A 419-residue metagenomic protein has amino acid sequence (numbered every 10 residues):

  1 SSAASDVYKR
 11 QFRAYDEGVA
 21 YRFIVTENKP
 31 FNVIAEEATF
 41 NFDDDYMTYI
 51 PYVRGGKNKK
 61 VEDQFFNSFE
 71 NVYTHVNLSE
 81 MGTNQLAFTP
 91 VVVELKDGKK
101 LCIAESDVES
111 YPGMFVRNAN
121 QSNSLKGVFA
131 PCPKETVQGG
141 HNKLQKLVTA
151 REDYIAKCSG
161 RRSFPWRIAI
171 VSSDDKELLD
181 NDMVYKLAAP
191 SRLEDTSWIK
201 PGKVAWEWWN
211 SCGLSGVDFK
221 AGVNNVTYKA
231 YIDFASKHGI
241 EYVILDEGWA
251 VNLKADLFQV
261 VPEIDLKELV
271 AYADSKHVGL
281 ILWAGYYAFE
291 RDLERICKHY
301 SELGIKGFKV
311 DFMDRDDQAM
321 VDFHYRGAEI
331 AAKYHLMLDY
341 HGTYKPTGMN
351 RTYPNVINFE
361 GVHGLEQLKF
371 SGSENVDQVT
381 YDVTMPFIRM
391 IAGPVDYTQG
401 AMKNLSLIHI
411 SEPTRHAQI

Functional and structural regions predicted by a protein language model:
A3, H238-G239, L303-G304: Short loop/turn motifs at secondary-structure junctions
A3-Y8, H409-T414: Short, small-residue-biased leader/transition segments that mark boundaries at the very start of proteins
K9, Y15-E17, E37: Mature N-terminal, pre-catalytic/accessory segment of carbohydrate-active enzymes
A14, F40-Y49, V53-S275: Conserved structural scaffold segments of CAZyme catalytic domains across common CAZy folds
A20-M47: Acidic (Asp/Glu-rich), glycine- and aromatic
R22-I24, R167-A169, G279: Residues within well-ordered beta-strands of beta-sheet-rich folds
D246-L407, S411: Aromatic- and carboxylate-enriched substrate-binding clefts and catalytic-loop regions of carbohydrate-active enzymes
